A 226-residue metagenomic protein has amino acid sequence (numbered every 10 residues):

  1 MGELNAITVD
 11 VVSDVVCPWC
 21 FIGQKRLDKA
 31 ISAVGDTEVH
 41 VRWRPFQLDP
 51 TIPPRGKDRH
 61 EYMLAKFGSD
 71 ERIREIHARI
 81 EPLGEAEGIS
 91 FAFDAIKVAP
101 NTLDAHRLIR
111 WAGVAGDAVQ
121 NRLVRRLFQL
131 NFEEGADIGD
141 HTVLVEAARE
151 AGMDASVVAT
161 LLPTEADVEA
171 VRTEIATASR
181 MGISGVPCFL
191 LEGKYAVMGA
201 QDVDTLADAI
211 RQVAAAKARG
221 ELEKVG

Functional and structural regions predicted by a protein language model:
E3-V12, V16, I22-V39, W43 (+1 more regions): C-terminal cap of thioredoxin/glutaredoxin-like
R26-K29, Y62, R79: Residue-level detector of alpha-helical secondary structure
F46-K57: Short, charge-patterned binding micro-sites
P53-R55, A99-D104, A136-H141: Short acidic alpha-helix initiation/capping motifs at coil-to-helix transition points, especially at protein N-termini
R55-S69: A charged helix-plus-loop insertion that forms the helical arch/lid used to bind and gate nucleic-acid substrates
H60, H77, T102-H106, Q120 (+2 more regions): A general structural signal for well-ordered alpha-helical segments in protein cores
L64, G88-A95, A105-R107, R125-F132: Short, flexible active-site loops
E71-D104: Ordered, amphipathic secondary-structure segments that act as subunit-interaction surfaces in large macromolecular
